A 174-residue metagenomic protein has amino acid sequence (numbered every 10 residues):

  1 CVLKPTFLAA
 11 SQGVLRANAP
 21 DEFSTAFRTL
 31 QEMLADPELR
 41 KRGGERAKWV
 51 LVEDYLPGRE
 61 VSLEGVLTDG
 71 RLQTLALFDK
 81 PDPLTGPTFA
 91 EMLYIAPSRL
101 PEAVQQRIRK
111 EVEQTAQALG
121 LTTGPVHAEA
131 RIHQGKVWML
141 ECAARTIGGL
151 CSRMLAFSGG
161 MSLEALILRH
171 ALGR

Functional and structural regions predicted by a protein language model:
C1-A17: Conserved anion/nucleotide-ligand pocket segment
V2-L3, P20-P57, T88-Y94, E113-A118: Conserved ATP-binding module of the ATP-grasp superfamily
L8, Y55-G58, G120-T123: A short catalytic or substrate-binding loop motif that flags glycine-/basic-rich loops and adjacent residues that bind
L15, T25-T29, L51-D54, E60-P81 (+5 more regions): Beta-strand scaffold of nucleotide-dependent catalytic cores
L93-A96, A156-F157: Short glycine-enriched, charge-decorated loop/helix-capping segments at active-site entrances that position
P97-Q105: A short, structured beta-strand-centered segment in the mid-to-C-terminal lobe of catalytic cores from group-transfer
Q106-A128, A143-R174: Active-site "cap" helix and flanking loop/linker of ATP-utilizing ligase/carboxylase catalytic domains
